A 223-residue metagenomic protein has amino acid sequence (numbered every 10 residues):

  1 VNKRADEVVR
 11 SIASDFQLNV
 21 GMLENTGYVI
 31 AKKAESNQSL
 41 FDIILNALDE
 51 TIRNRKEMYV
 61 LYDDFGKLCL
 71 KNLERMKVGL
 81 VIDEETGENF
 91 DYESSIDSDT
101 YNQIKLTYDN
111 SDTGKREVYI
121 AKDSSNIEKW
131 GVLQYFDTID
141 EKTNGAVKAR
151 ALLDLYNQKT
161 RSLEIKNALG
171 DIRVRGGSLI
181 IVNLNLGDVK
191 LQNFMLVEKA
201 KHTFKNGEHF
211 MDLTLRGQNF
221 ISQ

Functional and structural regions predicted by a protein language model:
V1-M22, I180-V182, G187-L191, K201-Q223: N-terminal targeting/assembly segments of extracytoplasmic apparatus and virion spike/baseplate proteins
V1-S11, M22-N46: Short acidic/polar beta-strand-loop edge motifs in secreted extracellular and Gram-negative envelope-associated
V20-K33, E57-K67: Short, surface-exposed recognition loops or helix-turn segments adjacent to catalytic cores
L23-G27, T86, N157: General secondary-structure edge motif
L45, D49, R55-Y156, S162-K205 (+1 more regions): Acidic, small/polar-enriched beta strand-loop surface segments
